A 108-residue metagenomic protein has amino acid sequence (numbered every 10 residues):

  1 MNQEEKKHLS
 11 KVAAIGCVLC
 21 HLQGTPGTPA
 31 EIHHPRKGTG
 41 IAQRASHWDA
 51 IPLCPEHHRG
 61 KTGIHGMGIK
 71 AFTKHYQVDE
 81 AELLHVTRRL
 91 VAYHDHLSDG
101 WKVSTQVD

Functional and structural regions predicted by a protein language model:
N2-H33: Short cysteine-rich loop/turn motifs with clustered Cys
A13, D49-A50: Residues that flank catalytic or metal-binding motifs in active/ligand-binding sites
H21, P55-H58: Cys/His-coordinated zinc-binding microdomains
L22, I32-P35, G40-A42, A50: The feature represents the first ordered module of a protein
G27-P35, T62-G68: Short Cys/His-rich "knuckle" micro-motifs
H33, P52-P55, K70: A generic structural signal for well-ordered alpha-helical surface patches
I41-W48, R59-D108: Polybasic, low-complexity binding patches
